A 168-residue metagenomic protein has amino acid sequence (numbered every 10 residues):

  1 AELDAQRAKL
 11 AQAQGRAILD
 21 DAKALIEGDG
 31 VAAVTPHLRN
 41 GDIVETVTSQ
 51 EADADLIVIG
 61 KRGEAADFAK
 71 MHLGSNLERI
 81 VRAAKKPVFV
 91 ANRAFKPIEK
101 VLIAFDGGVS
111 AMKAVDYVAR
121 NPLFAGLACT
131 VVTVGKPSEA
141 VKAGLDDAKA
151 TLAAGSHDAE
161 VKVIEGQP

Functional and structural regions predicted by a protein language model:
A1-E2, A83, K96-V163: Small/aliphatic-rich secondary-structure junction motif
E2-A5, K9, A13, D67 (+2 more regions): Charge-dense, low-complexity intrinsically disordered segments
E2-L3, D21-I26, D53-L56, G63-K70 (+3 more regions): Generic detector of short, locally flexible boundary/turn motifs and exposed helical patches
A5-I57, A154-P168: Structural beta-alpha unit
A17, M71-H72, A143, Q167: Residue-level recognition of alpha-helix initiation/capping sites
I18, A22, N76, G144-A148: A general structural detector for well-ordered alpha-helical segments in enzyme core domains, enriched
D21, E51, H72, N76 (+5 more regions): Functionally constrained cores in energy, signaling, and assembly domains
P36, D42-F95: Gly/Ser-rich helix-loop-strand patches that form or flank binding pockets for ribonucleotide-derived cofactors
